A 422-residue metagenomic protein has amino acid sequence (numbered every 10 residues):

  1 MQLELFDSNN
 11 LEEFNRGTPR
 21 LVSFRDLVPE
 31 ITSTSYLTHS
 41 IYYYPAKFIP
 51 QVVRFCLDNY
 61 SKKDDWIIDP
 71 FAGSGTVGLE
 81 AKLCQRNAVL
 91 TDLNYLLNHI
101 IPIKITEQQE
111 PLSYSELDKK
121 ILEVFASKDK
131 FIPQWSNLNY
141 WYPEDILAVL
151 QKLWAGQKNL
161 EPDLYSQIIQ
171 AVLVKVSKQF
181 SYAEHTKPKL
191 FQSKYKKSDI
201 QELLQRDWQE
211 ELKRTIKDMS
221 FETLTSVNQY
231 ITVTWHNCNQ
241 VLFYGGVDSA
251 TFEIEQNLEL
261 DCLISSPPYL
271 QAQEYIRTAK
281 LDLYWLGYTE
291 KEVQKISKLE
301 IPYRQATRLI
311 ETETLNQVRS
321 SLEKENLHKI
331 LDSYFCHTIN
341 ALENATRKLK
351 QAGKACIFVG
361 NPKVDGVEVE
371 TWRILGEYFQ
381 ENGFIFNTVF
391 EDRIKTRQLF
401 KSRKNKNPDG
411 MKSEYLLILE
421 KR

Functional and structural regions predicted by a protein language model:
L11-Q51, C56-D58, L83-C84, V89-T312 (+3 more regions): Nucleic-acid modification enzymes, centered on SAM-dependent nucleic-acid methyltransferases
K63, Y288-E290, N344, L349-A355: Short glycine-dipeptide loop
D64-G73: Conserved class I S-adenosyl-L-methionine
S74-R86: Conserved SAM-binding loop of SAM-dependent methyltransferases across substrates and taxa, primarily the Class I
K158-N159, K178, E343, G376-D392 (+1 more regions): A SAM-dependent methyltransferase catalytic signature shared across enzymes that methylate proteins
C336-Q351, F379: A short glycine-rich, Lys/Arg-flanked "PGG" loop and its adjoining helix->strand segment in the class I
K350, N382, K404-R422: Core SAM-dependent methyltransferase catalytic element
